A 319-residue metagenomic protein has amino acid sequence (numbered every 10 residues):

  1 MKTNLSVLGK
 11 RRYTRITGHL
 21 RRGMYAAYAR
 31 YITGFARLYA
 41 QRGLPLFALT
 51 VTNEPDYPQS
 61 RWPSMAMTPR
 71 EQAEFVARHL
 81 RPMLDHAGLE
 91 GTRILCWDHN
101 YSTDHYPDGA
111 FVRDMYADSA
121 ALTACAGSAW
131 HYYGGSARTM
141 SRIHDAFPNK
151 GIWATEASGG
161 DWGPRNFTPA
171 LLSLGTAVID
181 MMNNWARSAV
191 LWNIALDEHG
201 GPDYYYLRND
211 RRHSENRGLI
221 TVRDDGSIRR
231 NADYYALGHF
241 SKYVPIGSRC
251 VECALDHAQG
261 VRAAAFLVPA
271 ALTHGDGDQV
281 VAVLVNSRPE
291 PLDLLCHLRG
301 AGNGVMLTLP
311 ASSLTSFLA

Functional and structural regions predicted by a protein language model:
M1-D118: Substrate-binding cleft and catalytic face of glycoside hydrolase catalytic domains, especially the flexible beta-alpha
R42-A48, G88-R93, T123-A126, F147-I152 (+3 more regions): Loop/turn elements at helix/coil->beta-strand transitions in domains of secreted/extracellular proteins
L49, S128, M181, A189 (+3 more regions): Conserved, mostly hydrophobic/aromatic
L89, R93-I94, T123-G163, A177: Glycoside hydrolase catalytic-domain groove-lining segments
H99-A126, A146, G163-A170, G200: Substrate-binding cleft/loops of secretory-pathway carbohydrate-active enzymes
G151-A236, E252-A254: Aromatic/acidic polysaccharide-binding cleft in carbohydrate-active enzymes
K242-Y243, A254-R299, S312: Carbohydrate-binding surface patches
T308-A319: C-terminal beta-strand-rich structural cap/linker in extracellular carbohydrate-active enzymes
